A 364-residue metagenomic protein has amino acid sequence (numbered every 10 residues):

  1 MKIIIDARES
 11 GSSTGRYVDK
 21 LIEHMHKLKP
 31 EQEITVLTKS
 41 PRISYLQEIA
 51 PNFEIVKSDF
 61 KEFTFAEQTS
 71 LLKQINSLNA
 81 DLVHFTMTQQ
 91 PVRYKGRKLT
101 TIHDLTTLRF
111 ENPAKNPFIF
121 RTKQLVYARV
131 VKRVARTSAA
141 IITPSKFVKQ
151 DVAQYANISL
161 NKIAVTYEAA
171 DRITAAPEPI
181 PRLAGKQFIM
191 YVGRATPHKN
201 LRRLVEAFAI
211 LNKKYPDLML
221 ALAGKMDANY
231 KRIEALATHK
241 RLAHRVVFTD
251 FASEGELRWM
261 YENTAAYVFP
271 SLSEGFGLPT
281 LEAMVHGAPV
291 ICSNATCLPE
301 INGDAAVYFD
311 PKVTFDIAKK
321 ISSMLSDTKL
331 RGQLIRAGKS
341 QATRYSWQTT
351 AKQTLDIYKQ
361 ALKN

Functional and structural regions predicted by a protein language model:
M1-N364: Carbohydrate transferase catalytic cores enriched for Leloir-type hexosyltransferases
